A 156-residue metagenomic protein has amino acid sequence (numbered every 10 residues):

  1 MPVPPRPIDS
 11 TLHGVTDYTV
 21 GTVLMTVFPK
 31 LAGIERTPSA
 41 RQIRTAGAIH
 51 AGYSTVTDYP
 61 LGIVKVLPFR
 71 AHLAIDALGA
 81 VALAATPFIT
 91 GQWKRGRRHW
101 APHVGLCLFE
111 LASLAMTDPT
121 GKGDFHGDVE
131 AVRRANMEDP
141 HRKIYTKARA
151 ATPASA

Functional and structural regions predicted by a protein language model:
M1-A156: Short amphipathic, positively biased membrane-proximal segments that drive organelle/inner-membrane targeting
